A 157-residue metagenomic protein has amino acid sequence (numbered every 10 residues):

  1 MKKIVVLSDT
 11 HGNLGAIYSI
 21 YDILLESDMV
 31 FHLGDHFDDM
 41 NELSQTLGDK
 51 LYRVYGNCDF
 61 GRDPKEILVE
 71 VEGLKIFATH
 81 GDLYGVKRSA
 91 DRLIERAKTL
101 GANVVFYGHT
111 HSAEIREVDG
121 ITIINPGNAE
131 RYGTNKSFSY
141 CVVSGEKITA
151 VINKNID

Functional and structural regions predicted by a protein language model:
M1-D49, D59-K65, K136-S137, C141-K147 (+1 more regions): N-terminal active-site segment of His-dependent metallophosphoesterases
M1-V5, L68-F77, E117-I123, V143-A150: Beta-strand-turn-beta hairpins that frame and shape the catalytic cleft of phosphate-ester-processing enzymes
V6-S8, M29-D35, Y52-G56, A78-H80 (+2 more regions): Active-site neighborhood of phospho(di)ester-bond hydrolases with catalytic His/Asp-centered motifs
H11-G15, F37-N41, C58-D63, Y84-R88 (+2 more regions): Active-site environment of divalent metal-dependent phosphoester hydrolases
Y18, V71-E72, E95-G101, I124-D157: Binuclear metal-dependent phosphoesterase catalytic core
D49-K50, I115-E130: Short acidic, glycine/proline-enriched helix-loop-strand junctions
K50-R88, L100: Helix-adjacent hinge/juxtasegments
S89-E95: An amphipathic, basic-hydrophobic alpha-helix
